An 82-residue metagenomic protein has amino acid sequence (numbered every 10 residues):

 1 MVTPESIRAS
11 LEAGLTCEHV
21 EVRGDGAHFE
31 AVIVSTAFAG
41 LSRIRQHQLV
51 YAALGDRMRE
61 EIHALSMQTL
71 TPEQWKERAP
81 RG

Functional and structural regions predicted by a protein language model:
M1-A27: N-terminal first-folded block
I7, L11, Q46-M58: Short, non-transmembrane amphipathic alpha-helical segments
R23, V32-V34, Q68-L70: Solvent-exposed beta-strand sheet faces enriched in polar/charged residues
A27, T36-F38, P72: Residue-level signature for short turns and capping positions that connect secondary-structure elements
H28, H47, H63: Histidine-centered active-site/metal-ligand motif
H28-E30, W75-K76: A short acidic, often aromatic-flanked loop/helix-cap motif at beta-alpha or helix-coil junctions that lines enzyme
V32-R45: A short interface-forming secondary-structure element
A52-G82: C-terminal structural segments of small proteins and small subunits
